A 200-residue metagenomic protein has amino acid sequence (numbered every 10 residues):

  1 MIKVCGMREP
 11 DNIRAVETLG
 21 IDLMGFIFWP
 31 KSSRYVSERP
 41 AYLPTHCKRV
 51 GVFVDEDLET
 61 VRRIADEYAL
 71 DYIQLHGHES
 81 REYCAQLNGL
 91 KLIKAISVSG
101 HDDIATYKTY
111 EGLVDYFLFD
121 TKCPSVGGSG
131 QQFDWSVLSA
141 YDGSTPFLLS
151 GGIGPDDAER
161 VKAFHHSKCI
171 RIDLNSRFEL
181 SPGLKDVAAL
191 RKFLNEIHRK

Functional and structural regions predicted by a protein language model:
M1-K200: Conserved N-terminal beta1-alpha1 strand-loop-helix module at the mouth
